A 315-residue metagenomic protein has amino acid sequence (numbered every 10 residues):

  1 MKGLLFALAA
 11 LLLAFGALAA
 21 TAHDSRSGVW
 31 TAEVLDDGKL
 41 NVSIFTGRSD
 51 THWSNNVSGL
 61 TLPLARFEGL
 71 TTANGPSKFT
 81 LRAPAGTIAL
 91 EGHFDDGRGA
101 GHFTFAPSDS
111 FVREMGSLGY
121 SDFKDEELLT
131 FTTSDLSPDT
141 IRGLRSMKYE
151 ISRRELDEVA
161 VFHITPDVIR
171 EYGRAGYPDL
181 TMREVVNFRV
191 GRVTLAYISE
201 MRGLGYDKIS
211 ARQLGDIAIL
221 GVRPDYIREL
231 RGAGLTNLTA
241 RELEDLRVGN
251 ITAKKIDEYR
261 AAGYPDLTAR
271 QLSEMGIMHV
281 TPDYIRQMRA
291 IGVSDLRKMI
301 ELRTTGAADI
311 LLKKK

Functional and structural regions predicted by a protein language model:
M1-L4: Positively charged n-region of N-terminal signal peptides that target proteins for export
A7-G16: Bacterial N-terminal signal peptides
L18-K315: General marker for long, soluble alpha-helical cores
